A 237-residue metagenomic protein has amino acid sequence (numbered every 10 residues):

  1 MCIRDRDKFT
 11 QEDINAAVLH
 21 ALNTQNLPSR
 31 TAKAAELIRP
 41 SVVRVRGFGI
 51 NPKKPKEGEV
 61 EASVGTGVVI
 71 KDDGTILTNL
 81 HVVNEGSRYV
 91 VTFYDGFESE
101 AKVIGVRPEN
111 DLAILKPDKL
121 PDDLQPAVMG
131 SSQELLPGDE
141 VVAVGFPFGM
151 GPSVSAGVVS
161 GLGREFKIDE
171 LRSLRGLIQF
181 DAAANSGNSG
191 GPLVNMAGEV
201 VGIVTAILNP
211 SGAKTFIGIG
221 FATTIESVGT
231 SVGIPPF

Functional and structural regions predicted by a protein language model:
M1-I3: Short, small-residue-biased leader/transition segments that mark boundaries at the very start of proteins
D5-E57, R88, T230-I234: N-terminal activation segment of mature serine protease catalytic domains
K8, E12, Q25, S29 (+6 more regions): Soluble non-cytosolic domains of exported or imported proteins
V18, V43-V45, G67, G74 (+11 more regions): Terminal peptide-recognition signature
Q25-K33, G49-T75, Y89-V90, F97-E100 (+5 more regions): A conserved glycine-rich beta-strand in the N-terminal activation segment of trypsin-fold
V45-G49, F93, G105-R107, K116-K119 (+5 more regions): Flexible glycine-/small-residue-rich
I50-P52, K71-P152, G229, F237: Conserved active-site neighborhood of the chymotrypsin/trypsin-like protease fold
E57, G86-Y89, L124, V144-G157 (+3 more regions): Active-site loop architecture of trypsin-fold serine endopeptidases
